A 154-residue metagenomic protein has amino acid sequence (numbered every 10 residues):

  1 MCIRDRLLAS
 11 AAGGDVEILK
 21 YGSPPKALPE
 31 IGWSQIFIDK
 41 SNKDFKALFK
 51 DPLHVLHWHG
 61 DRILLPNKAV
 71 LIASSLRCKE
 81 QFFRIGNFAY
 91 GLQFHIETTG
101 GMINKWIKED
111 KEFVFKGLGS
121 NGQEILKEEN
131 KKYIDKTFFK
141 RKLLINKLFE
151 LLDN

Functional and structural regions predicted by a protein language model:
M1-K40: Cysteine-nucleophile active-site neighborhood
I31-W33, F37-N154: Amide-donor transfer/coupling interface in amidating biosynthetic enzymes
